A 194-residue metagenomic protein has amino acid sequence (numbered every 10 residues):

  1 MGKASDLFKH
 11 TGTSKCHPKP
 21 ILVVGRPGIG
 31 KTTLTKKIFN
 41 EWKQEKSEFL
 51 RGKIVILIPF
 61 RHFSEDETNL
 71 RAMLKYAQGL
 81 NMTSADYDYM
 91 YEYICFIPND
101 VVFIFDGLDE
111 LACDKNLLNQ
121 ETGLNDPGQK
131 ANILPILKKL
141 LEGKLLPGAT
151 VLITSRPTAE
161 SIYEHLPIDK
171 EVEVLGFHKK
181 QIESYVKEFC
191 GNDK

Functional and structural regions predicted by a protein language model:
M1-K194: Intracellular innate-immune signaling modules
